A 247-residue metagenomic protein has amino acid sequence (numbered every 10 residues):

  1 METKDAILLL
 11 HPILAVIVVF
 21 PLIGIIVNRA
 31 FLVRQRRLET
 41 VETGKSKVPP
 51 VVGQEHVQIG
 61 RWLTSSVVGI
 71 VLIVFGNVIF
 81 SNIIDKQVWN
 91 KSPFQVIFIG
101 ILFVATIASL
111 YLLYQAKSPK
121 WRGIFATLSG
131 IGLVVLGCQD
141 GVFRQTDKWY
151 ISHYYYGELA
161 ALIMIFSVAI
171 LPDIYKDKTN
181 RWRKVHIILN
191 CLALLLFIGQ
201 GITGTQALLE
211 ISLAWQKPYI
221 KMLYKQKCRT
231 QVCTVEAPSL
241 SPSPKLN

Functional and structural regions predicted by a protein language model:
M1-N247: Membrane-embedded alpha-helical bundles that constitute the cytochrome b-like, heme-associated redox core of multi-pass
